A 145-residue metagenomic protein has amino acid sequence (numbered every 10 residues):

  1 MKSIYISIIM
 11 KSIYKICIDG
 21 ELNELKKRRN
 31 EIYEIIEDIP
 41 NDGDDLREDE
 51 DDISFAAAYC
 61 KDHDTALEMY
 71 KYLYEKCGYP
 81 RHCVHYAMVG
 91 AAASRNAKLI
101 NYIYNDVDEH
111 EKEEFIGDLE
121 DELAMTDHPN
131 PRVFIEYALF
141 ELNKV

Functional and structural regions predicted by a protein language model:
M1-V145: Ankyrin repeat (ANK) tandem alpha-helical domains that serve as protein-protein interaction scaffolds, prominent
